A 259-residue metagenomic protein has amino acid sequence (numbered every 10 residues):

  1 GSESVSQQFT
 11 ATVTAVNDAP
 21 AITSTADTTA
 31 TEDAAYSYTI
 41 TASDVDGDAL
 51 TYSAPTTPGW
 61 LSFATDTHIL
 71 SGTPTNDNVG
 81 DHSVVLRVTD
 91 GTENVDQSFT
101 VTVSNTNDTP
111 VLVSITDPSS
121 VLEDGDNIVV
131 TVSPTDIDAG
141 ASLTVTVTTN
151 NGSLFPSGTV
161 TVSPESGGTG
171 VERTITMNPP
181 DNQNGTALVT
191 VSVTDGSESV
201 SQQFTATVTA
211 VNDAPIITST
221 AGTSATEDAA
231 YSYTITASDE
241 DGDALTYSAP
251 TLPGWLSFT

Functional and structural regions predicted by a protein language model:
G1, A11, I40, G80-D90 (+3 more regions): A short beta-strand micro-motif common to beta-rich folds, especially ectodomain repeats
G1-S2, Y247, L256-T259: Short, intrinsically disordered, charge-balanced linker/junction segments flanking boundaries in proteins
S4-V5, F9, D18-T51, N94-V95 (+6 more regions): Extracellular ectodomain surface segments
A35, V79-S83, E172, N184-L188 (+1 more regions): Extracellular Ig-like/FN3 beta-sandwich strand-entry sites
P55-H68, N150-E172, T251-T259: Low-complexity "stalk/linker" and mucin-like segments enriched in Ser/Thr/Pro/Ala/Gly
I69-V79, T174-N184, A225: Extracellular/luminal low-complexity segments enriched in Ser/Thr/Pro
